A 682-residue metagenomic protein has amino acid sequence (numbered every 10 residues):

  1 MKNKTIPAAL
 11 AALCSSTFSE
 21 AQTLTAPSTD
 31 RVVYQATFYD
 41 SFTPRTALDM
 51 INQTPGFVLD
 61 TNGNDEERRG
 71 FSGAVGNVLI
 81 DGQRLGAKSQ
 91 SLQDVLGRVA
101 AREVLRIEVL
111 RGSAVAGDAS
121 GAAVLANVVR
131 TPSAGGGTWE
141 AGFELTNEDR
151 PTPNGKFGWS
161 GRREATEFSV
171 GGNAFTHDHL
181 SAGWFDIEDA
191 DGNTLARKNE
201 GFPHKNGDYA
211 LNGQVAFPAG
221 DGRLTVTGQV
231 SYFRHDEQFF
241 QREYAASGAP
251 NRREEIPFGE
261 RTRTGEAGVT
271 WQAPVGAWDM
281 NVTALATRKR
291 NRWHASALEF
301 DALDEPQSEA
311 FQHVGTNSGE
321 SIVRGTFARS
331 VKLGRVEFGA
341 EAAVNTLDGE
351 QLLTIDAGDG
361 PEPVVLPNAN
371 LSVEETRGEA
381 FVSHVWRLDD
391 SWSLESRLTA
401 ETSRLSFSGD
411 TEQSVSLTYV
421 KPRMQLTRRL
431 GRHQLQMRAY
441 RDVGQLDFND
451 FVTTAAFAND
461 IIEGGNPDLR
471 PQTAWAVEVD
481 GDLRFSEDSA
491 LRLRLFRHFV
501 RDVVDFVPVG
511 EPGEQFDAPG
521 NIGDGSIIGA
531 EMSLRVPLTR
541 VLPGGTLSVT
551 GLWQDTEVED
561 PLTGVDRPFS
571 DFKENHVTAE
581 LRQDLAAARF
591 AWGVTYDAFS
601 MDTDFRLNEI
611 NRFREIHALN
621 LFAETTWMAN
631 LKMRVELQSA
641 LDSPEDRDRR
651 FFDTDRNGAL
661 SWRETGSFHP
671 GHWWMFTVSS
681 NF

Functional and structural regions predicted by a protein language model:
T23-P27, V32-V33, L48-A87, S113: Extracytoplasmic beta-strand/coil segments of soluble accessory domains associated with Gram-negative outer-membrane
A47-M50, E66-R68, V95, A119-G142 (+1 more regions): N-terminal periplasmic accessory domains that precede and gate Gram-negative outer-membrane beta-barrel machines
Q83-R111, F157: Short acidic/polar hinge/loop motifs at secondary-structure boundaries that mediate gating or recognition
D149-H179, N193-F239, F258-A277, P422: Transmembrane beta-barrel wall of Gram-negative outer-membrane proteins
T262-T264, T316, V373-E375, V415 (+5 more regions): Outer-membrane beta-barrel signature, preferentially recognizing the C-terminal barrel domain of Gram-negative
R290-R292, D348, R404, R428-V477 (+4 more regions): Surface-exposed extracellular loop regions of Gram-negative outer-membrane beta-barrel proteins, predominantly
S403, R497-F499, A518-R606: Gram-negative outer-membrane beta-barrel transporters
A623-F682: C-terminal beta-signal and adjacent terminal beta-strands/loops of Gram-negative outer-membrane beta-barrel proteins
